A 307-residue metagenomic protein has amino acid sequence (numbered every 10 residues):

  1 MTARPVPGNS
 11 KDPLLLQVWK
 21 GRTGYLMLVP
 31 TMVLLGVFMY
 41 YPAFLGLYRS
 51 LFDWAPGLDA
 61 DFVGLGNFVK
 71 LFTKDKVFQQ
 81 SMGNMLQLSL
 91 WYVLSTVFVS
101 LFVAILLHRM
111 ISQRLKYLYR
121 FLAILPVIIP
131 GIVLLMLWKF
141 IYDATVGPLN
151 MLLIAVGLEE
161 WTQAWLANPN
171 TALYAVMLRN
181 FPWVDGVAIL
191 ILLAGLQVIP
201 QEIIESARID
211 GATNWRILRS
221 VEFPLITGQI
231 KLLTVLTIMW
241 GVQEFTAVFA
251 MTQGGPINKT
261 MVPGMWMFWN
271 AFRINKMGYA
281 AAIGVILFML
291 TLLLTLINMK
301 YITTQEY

Functional and structural regions predicted by a protein language model:
M1-V18: Short, Lys/Arg-rich, polar N-terminal cytosolic tail immediately upstream of the first transmembrane signal-anchor
W19-Y307: A structural signal for multi-pass alpha-helical bundles of membrane permease subunits that mediate small-molecule
